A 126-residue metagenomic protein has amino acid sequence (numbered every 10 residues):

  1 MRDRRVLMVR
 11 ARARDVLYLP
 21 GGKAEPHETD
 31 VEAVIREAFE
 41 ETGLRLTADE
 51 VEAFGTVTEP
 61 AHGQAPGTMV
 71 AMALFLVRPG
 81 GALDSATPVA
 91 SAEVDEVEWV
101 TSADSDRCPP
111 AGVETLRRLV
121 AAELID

Functional and structural regions predicted by a protein language model:
M1, L19, G67-M72, A92: Short connector loops at helix/strand junctions that flank enzyme active sites, especially segments positioning acidic
M1-L19: N-terminal strand-loop-strand
V9, F54-T56: Residue-level detector of high-confidence beta-strand sites
R12-L17, D84, V89-D126: Nudix hydrolase/Nudix homology domain
L19-F54: The catalytic Nudix box helix
P20, P26, G63, G112 (+1 more regions): Functional cleft and adjacent loop/helix regions within the main domain that mediate ligand binding or catalysis
H27-E28, E32, T68-M69, P109: Short, solvent-exposed loop/helix junctions and linker helices that flank or host conserved functional motifs
V57-A86, E98, A103, L119-A121: Active-site-adjacent beta-strand/loop module that shapes the phosphate/pyrophosphate-binding cleft
